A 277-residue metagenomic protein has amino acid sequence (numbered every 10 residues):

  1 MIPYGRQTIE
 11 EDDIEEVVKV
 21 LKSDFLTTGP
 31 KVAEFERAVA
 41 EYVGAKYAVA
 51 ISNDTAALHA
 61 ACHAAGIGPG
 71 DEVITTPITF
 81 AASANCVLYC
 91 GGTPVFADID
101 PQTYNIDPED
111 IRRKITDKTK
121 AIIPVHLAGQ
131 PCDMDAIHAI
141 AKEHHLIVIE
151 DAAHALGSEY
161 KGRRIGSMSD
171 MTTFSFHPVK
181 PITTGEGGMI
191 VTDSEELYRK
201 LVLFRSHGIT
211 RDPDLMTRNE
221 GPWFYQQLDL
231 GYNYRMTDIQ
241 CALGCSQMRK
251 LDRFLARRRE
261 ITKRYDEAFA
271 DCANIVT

Functional and structural regions predicted by a protein language model:
M1-L26, P30, Q226-L228: N-terminal "arm"/small-domain region of PLP-dependent enzymes with the aminotransferase-like
K22, G44, I78, T262-R264: Solvent-exposed alpha-helix faces
F25-E72, C86-C90, V95-D98, R163: Phosphate-binding glycine-rich loop
R37, D135-H138, K263, E267: Active-site phosphate/pyrophosphate- and oxyanion-stabilizing loops and adjacent acidic/basic residues in soluble
N53, I99, L127, P178 (+1 more regions): Short, conserved catalytic or interaction motifs in soluble domains
H63-A152, E159: PLP-dependent aminotransferase-like
A155-K161, M168-T277: Active-site region of PLP-dependent enzymes
